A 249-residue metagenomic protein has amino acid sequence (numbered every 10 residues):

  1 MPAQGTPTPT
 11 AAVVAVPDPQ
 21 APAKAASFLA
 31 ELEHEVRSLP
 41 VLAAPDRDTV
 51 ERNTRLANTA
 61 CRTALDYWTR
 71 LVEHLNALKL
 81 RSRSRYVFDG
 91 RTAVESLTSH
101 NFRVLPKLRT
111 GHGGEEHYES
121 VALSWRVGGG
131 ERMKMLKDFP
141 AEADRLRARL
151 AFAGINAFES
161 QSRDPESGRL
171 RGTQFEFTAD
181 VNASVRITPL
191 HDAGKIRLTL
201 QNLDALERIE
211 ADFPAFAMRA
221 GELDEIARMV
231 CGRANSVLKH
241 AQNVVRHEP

Functional and structural regions predicted by a protein language model:
M1-P249: A composition-biased, non-transmembrane "mature-region" signal
